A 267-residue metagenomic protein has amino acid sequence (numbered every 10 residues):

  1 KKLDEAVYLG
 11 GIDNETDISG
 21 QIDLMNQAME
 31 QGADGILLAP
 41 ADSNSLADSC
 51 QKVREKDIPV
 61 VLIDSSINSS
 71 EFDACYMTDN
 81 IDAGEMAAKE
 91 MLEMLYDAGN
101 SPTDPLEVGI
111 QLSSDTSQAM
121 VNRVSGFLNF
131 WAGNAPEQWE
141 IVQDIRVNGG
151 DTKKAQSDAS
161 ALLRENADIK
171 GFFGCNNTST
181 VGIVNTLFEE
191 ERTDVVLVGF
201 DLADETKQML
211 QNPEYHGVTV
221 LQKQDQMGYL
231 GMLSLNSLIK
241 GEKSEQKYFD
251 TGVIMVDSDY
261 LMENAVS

Functional and structural regions predicted by a protein language model:
K1, Y8-G10, G35, P40 (+2 more regions): Short beta-strand segments enriched in small/hydrophobic residues
K1-D4, A83-E90, Q118-Q138, K154 (+2 more regions): Short, solvent-exposed amphipathic alpha-helices that sit in or adjacent to ligand/effector-binding or catalytic
K2-D4, G32, D57: Glycine-centered short loops/turns at secondary-structure junctions
K2-N14, E107-I110, L128, A132-T152: Short beta-strand elements in bilobed, periplasmic/extracellular small-molecule ligand-binding domains
Q21, Y76-P105, N122, K153-Q156 (+2 more regions): Hydrophobic alpha-helical segments within soluble ligand-binding/sensing domains
M25-E55, G126-F127, Q143-Q208: Hydrophobic alpha-helical
N44-D82, M86, A98-E107, A203-N212 (+2 more regions): Flexible loop/hinge segments that line or gate small-molecule binding clefts
P105-D115, A119, F130-W131, L202 (+1 more regions): Hinge/cleft segment of the Venus flytrap/periplasmic-binding protein
